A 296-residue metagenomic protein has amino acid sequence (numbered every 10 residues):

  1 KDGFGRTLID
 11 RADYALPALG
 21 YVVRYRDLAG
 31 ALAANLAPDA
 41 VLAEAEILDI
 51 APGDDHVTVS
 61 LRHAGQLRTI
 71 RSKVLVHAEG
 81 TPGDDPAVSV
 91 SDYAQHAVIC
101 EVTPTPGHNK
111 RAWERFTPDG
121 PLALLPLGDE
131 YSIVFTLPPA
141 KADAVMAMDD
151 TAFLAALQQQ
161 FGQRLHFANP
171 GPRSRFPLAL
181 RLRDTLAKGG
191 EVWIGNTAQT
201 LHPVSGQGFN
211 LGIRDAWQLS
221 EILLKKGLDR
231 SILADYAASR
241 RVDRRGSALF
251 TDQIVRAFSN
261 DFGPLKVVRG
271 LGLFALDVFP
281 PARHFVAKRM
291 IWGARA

Functional and structural regions predicted by a protein language model:
K1-I99: Conserved N-terminal helical subregion
D13, L137-P139, A198: Short, histidine-centered active-site or binding-site loop motifs used for metal coordination, general acid-base
V22-R26, A147, I213, F262: Short, solvent-exposed loop/helix junctions and linker helices that flank or host conserved functional motifs
Y25-A29, Q95, I99, F153-L154 (+6 more regions): A general structural signal for well-ordered alpha-helical segments in protein cores
D49-I50, L124-L125, L186: A structural signal for short hydrophobic beta-strand segments in well-ordered beta-sheet cores
Q66-T69, V74-H166, P170-R175: Conserved FAD-binding catalytic core of PHBH/FMO-like flavoproteins
A144-R230: FAD/FMN-dependent oxidoreductases across multiple families
E221-A296: C-terminal helical "tail/cap" subdomain of flavin- and related membrane-associated enzymes
